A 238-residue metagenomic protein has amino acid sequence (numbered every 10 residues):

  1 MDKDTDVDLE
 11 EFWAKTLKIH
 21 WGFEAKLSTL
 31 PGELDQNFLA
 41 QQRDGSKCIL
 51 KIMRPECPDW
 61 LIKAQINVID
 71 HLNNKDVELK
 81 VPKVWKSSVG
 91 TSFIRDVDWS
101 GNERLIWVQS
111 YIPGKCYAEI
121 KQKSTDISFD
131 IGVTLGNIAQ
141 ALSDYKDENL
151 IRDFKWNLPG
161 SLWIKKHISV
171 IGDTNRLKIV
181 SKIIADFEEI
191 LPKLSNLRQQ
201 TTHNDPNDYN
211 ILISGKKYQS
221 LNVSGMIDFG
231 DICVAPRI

Functional and structural regions predicted by a protein language model:
M1-A25: Juxta-kinase regulatory segment immediately upstream of eukaryotic protein kinase catalytic domains
L9-L17, S143-D147, L162-N204, S214-L221: An alpha-helical support segment within catalytic cores of ATP-dependent transferases
L17-E24, D76-K80, K193-L194: Short secondary-structure junctions
I19-Q41: ATP-binding glycine-rich phosphate-binding loop
E33-R43, I49-L50, V84, E188-R237: Active-site acidic catalytic loop and adjacent metal/ATP-binding pocket of ATP-dependent phosphoryl transfer enzymes
R43-K146: ATP-binding pocket architecture of kinase catalytic cores
D70, V81-K86, G90-V108, S161-I168 (+5 more regions): Structured catalytic core of nucleotide-sugar glycosyltransferases
E119-R176, Q199: A cross-family kinase active-site recognition segment
